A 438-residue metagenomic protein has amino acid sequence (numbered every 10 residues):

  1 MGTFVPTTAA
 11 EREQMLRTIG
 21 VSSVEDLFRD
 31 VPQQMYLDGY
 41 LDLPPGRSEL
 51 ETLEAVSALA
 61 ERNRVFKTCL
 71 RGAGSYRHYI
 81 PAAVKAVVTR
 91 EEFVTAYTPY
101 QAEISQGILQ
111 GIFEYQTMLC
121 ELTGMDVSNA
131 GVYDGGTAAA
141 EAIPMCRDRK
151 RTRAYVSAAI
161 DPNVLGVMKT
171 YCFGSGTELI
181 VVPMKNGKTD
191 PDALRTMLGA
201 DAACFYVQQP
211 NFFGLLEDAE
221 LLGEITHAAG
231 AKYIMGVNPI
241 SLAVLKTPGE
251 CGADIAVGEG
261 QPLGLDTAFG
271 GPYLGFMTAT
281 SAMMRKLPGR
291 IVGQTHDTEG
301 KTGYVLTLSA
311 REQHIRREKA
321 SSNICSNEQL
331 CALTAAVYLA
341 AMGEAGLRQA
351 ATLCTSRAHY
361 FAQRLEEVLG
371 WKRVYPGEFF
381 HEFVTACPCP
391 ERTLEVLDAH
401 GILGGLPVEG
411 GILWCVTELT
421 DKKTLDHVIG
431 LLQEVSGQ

Functional and structural regions predicted by a protein language model:
M1-M35, Y40: Compact, charge-rich alpha-helical regulatory domains located at protein termini
G2-V5, R17, D42-G46, A102-S105 (+15 more regions): Hydrophobic alpha-helical scaffolding
M35-F113: N-terminal entrance/gating region of PLP-dependent enzymes' catalytic architecture
Y100-I104, C120-A140: Short loop-beta-helix segment that forms the pyridoxal 5′-phosphate
G107, T137-K301, G370, T385-C387 (+4 more regions): Conserved PLP-enzyme active-site core in the AAT-like
V127-A130, L179, R373, G404: Generic structural signal for residues in well-ordered beta-strands
L263-L369, R373-P376: Active-site C-terminal subdomain of aminotransferase-like
A345-V428: Conserved C-terminal alpha-helix-loop-beta "cap" of PLP-dependent enzymes that closes/shapes the active-site mouth
